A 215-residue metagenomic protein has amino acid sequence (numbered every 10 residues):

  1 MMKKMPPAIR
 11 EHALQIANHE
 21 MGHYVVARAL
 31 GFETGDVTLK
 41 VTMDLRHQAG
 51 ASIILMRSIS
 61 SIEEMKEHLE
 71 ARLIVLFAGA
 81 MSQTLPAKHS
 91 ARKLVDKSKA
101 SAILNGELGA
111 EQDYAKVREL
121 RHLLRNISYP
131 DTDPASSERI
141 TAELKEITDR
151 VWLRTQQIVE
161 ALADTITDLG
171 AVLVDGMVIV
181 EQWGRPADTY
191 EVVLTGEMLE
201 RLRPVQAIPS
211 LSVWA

Functional and structural regions predicted by a protein language model:
M2-A215: Soluble catalytic regions of large protease machineries
